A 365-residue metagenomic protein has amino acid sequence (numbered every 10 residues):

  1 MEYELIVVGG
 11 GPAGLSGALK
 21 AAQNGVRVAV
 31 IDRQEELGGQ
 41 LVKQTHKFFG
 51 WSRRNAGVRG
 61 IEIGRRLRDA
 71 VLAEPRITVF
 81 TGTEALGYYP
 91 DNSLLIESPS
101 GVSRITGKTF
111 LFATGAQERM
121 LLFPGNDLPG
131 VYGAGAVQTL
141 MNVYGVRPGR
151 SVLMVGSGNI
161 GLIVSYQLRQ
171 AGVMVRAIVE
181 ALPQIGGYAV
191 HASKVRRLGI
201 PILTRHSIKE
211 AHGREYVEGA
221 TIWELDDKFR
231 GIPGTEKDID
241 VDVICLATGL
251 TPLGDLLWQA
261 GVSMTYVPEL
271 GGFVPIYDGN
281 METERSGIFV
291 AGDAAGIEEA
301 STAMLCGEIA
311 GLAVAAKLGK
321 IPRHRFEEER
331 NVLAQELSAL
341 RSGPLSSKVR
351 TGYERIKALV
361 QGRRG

Functional and structural regions predicted by a protein language model:
M1-G365: Residues forming the flavin
